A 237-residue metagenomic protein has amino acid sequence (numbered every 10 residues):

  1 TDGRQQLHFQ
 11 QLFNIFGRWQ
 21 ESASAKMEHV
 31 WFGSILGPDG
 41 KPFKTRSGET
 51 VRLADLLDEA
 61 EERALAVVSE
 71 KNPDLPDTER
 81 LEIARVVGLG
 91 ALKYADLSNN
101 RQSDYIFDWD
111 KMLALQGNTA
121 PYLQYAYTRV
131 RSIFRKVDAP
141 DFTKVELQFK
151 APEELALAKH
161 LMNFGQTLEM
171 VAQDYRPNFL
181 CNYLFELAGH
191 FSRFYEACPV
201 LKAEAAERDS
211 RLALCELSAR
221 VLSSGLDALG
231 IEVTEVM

Functional and structural regions predicted by a protein language model:
T1-M237: Non-catalytic interaction-recognition regions
